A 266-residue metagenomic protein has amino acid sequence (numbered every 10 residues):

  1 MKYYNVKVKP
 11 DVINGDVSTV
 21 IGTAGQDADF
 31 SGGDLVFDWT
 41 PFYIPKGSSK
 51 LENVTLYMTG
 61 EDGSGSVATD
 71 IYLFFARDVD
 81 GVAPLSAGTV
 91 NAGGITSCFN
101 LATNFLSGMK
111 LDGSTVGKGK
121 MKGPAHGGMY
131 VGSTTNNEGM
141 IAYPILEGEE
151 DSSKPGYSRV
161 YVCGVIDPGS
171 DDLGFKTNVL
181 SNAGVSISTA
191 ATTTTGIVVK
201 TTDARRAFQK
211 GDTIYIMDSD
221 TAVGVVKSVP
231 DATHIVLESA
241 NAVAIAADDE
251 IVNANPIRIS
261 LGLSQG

Functional and structural regions predicted by a protein language model:
M1-D27, G81, E150-N182, V252-G266: C-terminal interaction-tip segments
F37-S48, E147-S153, K200-R205: Extracellular and analogous surface-interaction loops
I44-N53, S66-A68: Extended extracellular/luminal ectodomain segments enriched in beta-structured repeat modules
T55-T59, K200: Short edge beta-strand/loop segments characteristic of extracellular beta-sandwich folds
M58-A68, P168-F175: Extended, low-complexity, turn-rich repeat/linker tracts enriched in Gly/Pro/Ser/Thr and Asp/Glu that occur
G60-S114: Surface-exposed turn/loop modules enriched in turn-prone residues
G93-S152: Extended, solvent-exposed segments with strong compositional bias
N178-E250: Autoprocessing Asn-cyclization modules and mimics
